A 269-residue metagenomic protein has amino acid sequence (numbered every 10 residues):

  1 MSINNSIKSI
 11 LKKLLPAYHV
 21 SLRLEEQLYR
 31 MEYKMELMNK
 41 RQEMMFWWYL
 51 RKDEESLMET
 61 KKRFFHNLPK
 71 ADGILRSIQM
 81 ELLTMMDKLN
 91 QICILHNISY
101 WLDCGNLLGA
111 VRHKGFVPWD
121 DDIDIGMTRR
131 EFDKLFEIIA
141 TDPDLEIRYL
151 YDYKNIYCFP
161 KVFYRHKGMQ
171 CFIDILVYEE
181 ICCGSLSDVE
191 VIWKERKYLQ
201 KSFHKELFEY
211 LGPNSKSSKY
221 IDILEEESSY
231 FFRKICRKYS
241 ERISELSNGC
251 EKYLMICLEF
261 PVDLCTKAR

Functional and structural regions predicted by a protein language model:
S2-E36: Acidic, low-complexity intrinsically disordered segments
P16, V20, Q27, Q91-L95 (+3 more regions): Catalytic cores of PAPS-dependent sulfotransferases and nucleotide-sugar/CMP/GDP-dependent glycosyltransferases
Y29-L102: Helical scaffold of the NTase/Pol beta-like nucleotidyltransferase catalytic core
M38-R41, A71-I94, F136-W193, L199 (+1 more regions): Conserved catalytic core of two-metal-ion nucleotidyltransferases
N90-I123: Active-site nucleotide-donor binding segment shared across nucleotidyl transfer reactions
C104-N106, M127-E131, H166, V177-E179: Short, flexible loop/turn elements at secondary-structure junctions
G115-D142: GT-A fold catalytic core of metal-dependent nucleotide-sugar glycosyltransferases, centered on the diacidic
